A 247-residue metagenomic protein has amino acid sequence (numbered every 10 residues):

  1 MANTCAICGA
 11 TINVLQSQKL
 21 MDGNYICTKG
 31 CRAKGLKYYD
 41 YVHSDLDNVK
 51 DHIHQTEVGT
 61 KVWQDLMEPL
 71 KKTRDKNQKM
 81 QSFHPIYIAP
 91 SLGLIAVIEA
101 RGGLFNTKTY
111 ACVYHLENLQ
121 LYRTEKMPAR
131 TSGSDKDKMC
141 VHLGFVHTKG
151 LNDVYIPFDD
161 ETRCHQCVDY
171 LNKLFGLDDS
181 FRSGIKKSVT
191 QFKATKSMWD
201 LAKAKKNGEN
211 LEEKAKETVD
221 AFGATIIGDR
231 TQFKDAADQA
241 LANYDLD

Functional and structural regions predicted by a protein language model:
M1-T4, G23-N24: Short metal-coordination and nucleic-acid-contact micro-motifs, chiefly zinc-binding Cys/His arrays
C5-G9, C27-C31: Short cysteine-rich clusters marking metal-coordination/redox-active sites
N13, R32-L36: Short functional micro-motifs and their immediate structural scaffolds
L15-Y25: Short linker/helix segments within small regulatory modules
S17, Y38-R101: Anionic N-terminal interaction surfaces
Q81-F83, T107-T109, T148-L151: Glycine-centered tight beta-turn/hairpin loop motif at sheet-sheet or coil-to-beta transitions
S91-D137: Phosphoinositide-binding peripheral membrane targeting modules
Q120-D247: Acidic, Ser/Thr- and proline-rich intrinsically disordered linker/docking segments of eukaryotic scaffolds
